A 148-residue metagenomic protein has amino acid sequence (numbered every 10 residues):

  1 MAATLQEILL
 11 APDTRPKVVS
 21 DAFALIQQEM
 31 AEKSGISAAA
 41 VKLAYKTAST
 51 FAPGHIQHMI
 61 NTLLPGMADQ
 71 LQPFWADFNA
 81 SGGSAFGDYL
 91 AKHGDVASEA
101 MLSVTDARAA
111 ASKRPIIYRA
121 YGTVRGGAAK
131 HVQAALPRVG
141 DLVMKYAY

Functional and structural regions predicted by a protein language model:
M1-E99, V104, G122, D141-Y148: Hydrophobic membrane-targeting and insertion signals
A100-A147: Amphipathic alpha-helical binding modules
